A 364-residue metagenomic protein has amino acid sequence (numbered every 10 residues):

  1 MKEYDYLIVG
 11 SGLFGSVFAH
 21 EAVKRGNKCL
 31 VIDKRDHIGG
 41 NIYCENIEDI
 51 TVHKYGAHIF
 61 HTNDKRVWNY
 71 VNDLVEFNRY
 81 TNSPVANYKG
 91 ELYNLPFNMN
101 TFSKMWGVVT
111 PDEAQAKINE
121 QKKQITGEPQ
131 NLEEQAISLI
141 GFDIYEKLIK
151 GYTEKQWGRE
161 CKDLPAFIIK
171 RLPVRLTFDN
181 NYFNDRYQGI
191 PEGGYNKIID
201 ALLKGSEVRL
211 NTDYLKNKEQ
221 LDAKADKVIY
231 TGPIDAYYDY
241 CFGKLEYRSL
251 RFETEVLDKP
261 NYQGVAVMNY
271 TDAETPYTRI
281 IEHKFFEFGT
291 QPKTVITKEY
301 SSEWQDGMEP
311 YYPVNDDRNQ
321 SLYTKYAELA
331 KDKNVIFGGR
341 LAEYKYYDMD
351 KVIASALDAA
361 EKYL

Functional and structural regions predicted by a protein language model:
Y4-V31, A360, L364: N-terminal Rossmann-like FAD-binding beta1-loop-alpha1 element of flavoenzymes
L13-F14, D36-H37, N100, E154 (+5 more regions): Short, solvent-exposed loop/turn segments at secondary-structure junctions
V23-E48: Glycine-rich FAD pyrophosphate-binding loop
R25, L215-K325: Mid-domain catalytic core of redox enzymes that form a hydrophobic substrate pocket/lid adjacent to a catalytic redox
G40-H53, F60-A114, L172-T177: A conserved beta-strand/loop capping segment in the N-terminal third of enzymes that catalyze redox or closely related
N78, E207-N211, I336: General small-molecule cofactor/ligand-binding pocket signal
A86-Y93, M99-K227, T231, D235-Y238: Active-site/ligand-binding neighborhood in enzyme catalytic cores
E309-L364: C-terminal catalytic lobe of FAD-dependent flavoproteins
